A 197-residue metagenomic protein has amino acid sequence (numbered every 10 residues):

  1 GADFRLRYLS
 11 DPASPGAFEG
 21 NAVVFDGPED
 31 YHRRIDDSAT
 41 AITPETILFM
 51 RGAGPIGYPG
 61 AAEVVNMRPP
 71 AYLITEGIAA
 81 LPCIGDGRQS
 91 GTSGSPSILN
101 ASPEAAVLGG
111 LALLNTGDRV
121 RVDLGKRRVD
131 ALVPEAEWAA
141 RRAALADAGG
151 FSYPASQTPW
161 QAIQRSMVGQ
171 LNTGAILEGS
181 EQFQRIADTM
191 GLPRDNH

Functional and structural regions predicted by a protein language model:
G1-H197: Feature captures the catalytic cores and cofactor-binding loops of soluble hydro-lyases/lyases that act on carboxylate
